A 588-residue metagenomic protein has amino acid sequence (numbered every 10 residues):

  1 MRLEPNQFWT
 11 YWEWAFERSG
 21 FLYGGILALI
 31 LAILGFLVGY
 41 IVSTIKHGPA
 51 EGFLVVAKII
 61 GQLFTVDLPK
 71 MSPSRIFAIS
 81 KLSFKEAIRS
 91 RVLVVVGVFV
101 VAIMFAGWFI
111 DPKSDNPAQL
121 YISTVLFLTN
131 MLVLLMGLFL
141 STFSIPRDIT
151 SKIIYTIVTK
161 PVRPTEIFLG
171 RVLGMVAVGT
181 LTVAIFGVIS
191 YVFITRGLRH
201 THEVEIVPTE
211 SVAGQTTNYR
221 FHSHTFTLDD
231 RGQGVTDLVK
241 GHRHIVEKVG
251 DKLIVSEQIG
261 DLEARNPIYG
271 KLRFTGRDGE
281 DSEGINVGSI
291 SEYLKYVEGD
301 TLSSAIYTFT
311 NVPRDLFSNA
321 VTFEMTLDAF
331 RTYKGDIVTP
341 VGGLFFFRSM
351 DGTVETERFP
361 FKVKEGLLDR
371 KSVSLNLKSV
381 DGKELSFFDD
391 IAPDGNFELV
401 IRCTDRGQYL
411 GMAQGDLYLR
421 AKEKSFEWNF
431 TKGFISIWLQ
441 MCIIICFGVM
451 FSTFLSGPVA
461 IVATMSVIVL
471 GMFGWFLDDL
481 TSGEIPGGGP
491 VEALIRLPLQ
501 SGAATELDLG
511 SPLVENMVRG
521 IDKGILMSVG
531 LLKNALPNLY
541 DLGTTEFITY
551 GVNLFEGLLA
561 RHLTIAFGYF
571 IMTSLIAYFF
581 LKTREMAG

Functional and structural regions predicted by a protein language model:
M1-P5, P49-A78, R420-K424, W428 (+2 more regions): Short, membrane-interfacial amphipathic segments enriched in basic
R2-A50, I110-D115, R199, I254-R420 (+1 more regions): Terminal transmembrane helical anchor/hairpin motif
Y40-E51, G433-G474, L575-G588: Juxtamembrane interface at the cytosolic side of transmembrane helices
S80-K81, I145-G174, K432, W438 (+1 more regions): Helix-loop-helix units of permease transmembrane domains in multi-pass membrane transporters, especially ABC
F84-V98, P458-A463: Membrane-interface helix starts
I88-R91, V133, P164-Y191, C446: Selective transmembrane-helix segments that form parts of the transport pathway or gating/packing helices in multipass
V125-R147, T182: Long, hydrophobic alpha-helical segments
H202-D261: Peripheral, non-catalytic segments of secretory and membrane proteins
